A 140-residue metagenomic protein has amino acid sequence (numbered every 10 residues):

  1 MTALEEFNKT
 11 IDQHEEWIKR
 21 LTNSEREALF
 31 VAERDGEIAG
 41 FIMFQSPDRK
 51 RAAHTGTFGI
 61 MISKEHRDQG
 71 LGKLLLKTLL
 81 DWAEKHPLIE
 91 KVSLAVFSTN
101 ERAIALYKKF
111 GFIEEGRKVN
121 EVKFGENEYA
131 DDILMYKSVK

Functional and structural regions predicted by a protein language model:
M1-E5: Short, surface-exposed loop/turn segments at secondary-structure junctions
E6-E65, L76-K77, S138-K140: Acetyl-CoA-dependent GNAT
L21-T22, E37, F44, G72 (+5 more regions): Localized chelating/binding microdomains that coordinate divalent metal ions or stabilize phosphate-bearing
A52, Q69, E101: Loop/helix-junction capping segments adjacent to catalytic residues or to phosphate/diphosphate-binding pockets
I62, D68-A83, I104-K109: Conserved acetyl-CoA-binding loop-helix of GNAT-fold acetyltransferases
L76, A83-A95: Conserved GNAT acetyl-CoA-binding A-motif
E90, F97-I104, F110, R117-K140: C-terminal "cap" of GNAT-fold acetyltransferases
